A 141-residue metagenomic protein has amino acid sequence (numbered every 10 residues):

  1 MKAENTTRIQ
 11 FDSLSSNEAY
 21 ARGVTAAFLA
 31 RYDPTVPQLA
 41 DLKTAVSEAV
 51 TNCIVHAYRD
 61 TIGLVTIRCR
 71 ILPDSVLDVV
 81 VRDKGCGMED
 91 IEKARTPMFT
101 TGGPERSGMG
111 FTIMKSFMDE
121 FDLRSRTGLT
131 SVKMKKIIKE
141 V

Functional and structural regions predicted by a protein language model:
M1-R8, C53-V141: Conserved beta-strand-loop-beta-strand hairpin that lines the nucleotide-binding pocket of ATP/GTP-utilizing enzymes
R8-A19: STAS-typified acidic loop motif
R22-S47, R106: Conserved short strand/loop->alpha-helix "switch" segment adjacent to the catalytic nucleotide/phosphoryl-transfer site
E48-N52: Conserved polar catalytic motif of the HATPase_c/GHKL fold
